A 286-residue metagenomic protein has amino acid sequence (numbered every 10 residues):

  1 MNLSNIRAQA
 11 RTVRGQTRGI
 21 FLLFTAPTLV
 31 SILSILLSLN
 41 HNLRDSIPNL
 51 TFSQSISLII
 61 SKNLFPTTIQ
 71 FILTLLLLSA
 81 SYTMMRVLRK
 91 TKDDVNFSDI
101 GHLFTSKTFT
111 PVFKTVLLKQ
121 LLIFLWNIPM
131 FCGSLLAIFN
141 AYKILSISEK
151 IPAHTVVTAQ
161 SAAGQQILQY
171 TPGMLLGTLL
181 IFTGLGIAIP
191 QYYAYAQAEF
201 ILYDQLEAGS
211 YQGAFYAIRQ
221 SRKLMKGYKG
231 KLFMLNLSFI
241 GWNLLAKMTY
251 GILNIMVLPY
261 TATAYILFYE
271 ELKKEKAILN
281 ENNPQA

Functional and structural regions predicted by a protein language model:
M1-A286: Hydrophobic alpha-helical membrane segments
